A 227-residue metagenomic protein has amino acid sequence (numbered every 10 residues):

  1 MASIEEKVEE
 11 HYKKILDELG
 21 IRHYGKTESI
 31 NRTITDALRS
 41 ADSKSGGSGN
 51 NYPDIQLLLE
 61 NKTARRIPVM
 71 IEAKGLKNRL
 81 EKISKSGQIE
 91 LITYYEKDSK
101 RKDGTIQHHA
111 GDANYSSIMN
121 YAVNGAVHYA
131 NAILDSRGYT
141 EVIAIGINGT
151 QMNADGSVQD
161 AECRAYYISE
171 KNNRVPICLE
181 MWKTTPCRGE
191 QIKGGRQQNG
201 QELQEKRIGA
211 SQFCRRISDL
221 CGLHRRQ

Functional and structural regions predicted by a protein language model:
M1, E5, T185-R188, I192 (+1 more regions): Intrinsic-disorder-associated interaction segments
M1-I143, I147-A161: A short, conserved, highly charged catalytic patch centered on acidic carboxylates
L19, E28-N31, S136, N173-R174 (+4 more regions): Residue-level detector of solvent-exposed, low-hydrophobicity positions
H23, I34, E162-A165, L203 (+2 more regions): Generic hydrophobic, helix-prone segments enriched in Leu/Val/Ile
S43-S45, S117, Q191, Q201 (+1 more regions): Short, flexible coil/linker segments at or flanking structured domains
R66-I67, Q88-L91, E141, G189-R196 (+2 more regions): A general structural motif
N131-D135, T140-I143, I147-Q198: Domain-level recognition of nuclease-like catalytic cores that cleave nucleotide substrates
G195-Q227: A short N-terminal interaction module
